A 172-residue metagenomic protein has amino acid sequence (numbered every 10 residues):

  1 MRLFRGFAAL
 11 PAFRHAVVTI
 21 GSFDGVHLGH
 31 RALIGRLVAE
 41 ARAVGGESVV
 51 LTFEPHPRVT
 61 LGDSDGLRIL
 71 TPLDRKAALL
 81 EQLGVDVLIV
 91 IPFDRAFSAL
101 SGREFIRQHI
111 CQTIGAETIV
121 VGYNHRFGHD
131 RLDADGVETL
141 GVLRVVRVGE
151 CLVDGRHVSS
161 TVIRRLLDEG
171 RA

Functional and structural regions predicted by a protein language model:
M1-A172: Nucleotidyltransferase catalytic core that binds NTPs
